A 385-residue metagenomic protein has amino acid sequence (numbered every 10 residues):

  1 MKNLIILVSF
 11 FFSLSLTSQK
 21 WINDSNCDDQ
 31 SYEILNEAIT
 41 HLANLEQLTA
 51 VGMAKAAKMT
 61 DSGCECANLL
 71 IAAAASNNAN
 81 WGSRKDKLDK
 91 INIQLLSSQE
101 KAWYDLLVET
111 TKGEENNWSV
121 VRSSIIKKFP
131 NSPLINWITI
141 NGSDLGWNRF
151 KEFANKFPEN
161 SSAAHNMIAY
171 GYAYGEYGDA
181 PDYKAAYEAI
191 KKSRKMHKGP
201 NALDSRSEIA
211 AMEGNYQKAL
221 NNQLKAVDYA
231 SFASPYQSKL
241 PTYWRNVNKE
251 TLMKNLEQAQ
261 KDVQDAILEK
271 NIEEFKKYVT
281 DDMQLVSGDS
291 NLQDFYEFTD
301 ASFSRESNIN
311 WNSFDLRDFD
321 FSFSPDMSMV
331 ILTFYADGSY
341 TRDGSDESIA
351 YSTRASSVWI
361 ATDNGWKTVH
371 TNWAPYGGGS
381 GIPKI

Functional and structural regions predicted by a protein language model:
C27-A56, T60, K101-E114, I138: Alpha-helical segment of the N-proximal tetratricopeptide repeat
Q30, G63-C66, S98, P130-I135 (+3 more regions): Residue-level recognition of tetratricopeptide repeat
N44, N78, K112-G113, G175-A180 (+1 more regions): Structural motif corresponding to the intra-repeat A-B loop/turn of tetratricopeptide repeats
A54, G82-Q94, E115-I126, G146-P158 (+2 more regions): Alpha-helical repeat scaffolds
W244-D281, I382-I385: Short, low-complexity N-terminal intrinsically disordered segments enriched in polar/charged residues
I272-D326, Y335, I349-Y351: A solvent-exposed, acidic/Ser-Thr-rich amphipathic alpha-helical stretch
S352-I382: Short beta-strand edge/turn micro-motifs at domain boundaries
